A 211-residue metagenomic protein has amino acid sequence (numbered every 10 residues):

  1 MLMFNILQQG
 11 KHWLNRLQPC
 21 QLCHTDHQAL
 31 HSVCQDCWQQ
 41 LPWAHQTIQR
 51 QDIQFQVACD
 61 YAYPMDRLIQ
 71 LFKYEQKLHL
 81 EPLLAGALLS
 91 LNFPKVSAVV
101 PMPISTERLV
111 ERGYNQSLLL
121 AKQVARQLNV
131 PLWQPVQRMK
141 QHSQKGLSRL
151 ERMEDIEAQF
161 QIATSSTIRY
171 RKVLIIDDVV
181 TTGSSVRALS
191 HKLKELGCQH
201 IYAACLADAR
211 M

Functional and structural regions predicted by a protein language model:
M1-D177, T181-M211: Glycine-rich phosphate/pyrophosphate-handling loop used in enzymes and phosphotransfer proteins
